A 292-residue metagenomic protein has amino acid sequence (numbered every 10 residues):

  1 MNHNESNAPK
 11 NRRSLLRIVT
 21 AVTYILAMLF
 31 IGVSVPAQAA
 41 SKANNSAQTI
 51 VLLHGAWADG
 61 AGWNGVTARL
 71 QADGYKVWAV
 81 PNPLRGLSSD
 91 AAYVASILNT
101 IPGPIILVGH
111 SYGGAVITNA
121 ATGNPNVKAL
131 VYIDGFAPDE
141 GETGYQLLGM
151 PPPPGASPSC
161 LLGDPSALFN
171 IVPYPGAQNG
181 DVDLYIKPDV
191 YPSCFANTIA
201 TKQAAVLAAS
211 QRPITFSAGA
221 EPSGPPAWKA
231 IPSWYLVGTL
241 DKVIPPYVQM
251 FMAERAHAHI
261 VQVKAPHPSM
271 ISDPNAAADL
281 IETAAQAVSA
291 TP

Functional and structural regions predicted by a protein language model:
M1-L15: N-terminal secretory signal peptides that target proteins for export/translocation
T20-G32: Bacterial N-terminal signal peptides
K42-G103: Active-site catalytic motif of lipid deacylating hydrolases and related acyltransferases
V108-G109, G113, I117: Gly/Ala-rich beta-loop-alpha elbow adjacent to hydrolase catalytic centers
N126-V127, Y132-Q178, T215, M252: Flexible "cap/lid" loop of the alpha/beta hydrolase fold
T201-A205, A209-A256, I260-P274: Conserved serine/cysteine hydrolase catalytic core
I271-A285: Post-His helix in hydrolase/transferase enzymes
